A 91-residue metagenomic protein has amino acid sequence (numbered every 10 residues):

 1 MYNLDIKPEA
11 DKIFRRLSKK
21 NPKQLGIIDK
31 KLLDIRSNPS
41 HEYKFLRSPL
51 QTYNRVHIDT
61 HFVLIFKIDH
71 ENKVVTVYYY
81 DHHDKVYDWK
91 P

Functional and structural regions predicted by a protein language model:
M1-L4, R15, K19-P22, I58-V63 (+1 more regions): Enriched for short, Lys/Arg-rich terminal
D5, G26-K30: PIN-domain endoribonuclease scaffold, especially VapC-family toxins
I6-A10: Basic, amphipathic "hinge/linker" alpha-helix immediately C-terminal to the N-terminal HTH DNA-binding motif
K23-G26, K44: Short, solvent-exposed positions on alpha-helices
K30-V56: A short, surface-exposed loop/turn module that caps and links secondary-structure elements
